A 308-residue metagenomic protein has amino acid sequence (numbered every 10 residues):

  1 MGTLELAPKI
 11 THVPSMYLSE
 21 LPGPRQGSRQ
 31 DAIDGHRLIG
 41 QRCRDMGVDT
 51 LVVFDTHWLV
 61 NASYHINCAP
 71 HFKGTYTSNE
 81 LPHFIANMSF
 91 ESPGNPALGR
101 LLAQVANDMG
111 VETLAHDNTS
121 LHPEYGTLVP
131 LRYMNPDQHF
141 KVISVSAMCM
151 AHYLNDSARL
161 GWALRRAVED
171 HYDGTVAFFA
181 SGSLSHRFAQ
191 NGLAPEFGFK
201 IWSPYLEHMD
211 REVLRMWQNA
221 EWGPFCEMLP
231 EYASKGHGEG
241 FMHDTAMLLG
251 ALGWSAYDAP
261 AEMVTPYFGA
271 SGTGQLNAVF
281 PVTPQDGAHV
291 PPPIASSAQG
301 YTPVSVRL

Functional and structural regions predicted by a protein language model:
M1-D49, N61-R159, D170, N191-L308: Flexible, D/E/H-enriched segments
D49-D55, G174-L184, L248: Beta-strand elements within well-structured catalytic alpha/beta cores of enzymes that handle phosphate/sulfate esters
D55-N61: Conserved beta-ketoacyl condensing-enzyme motif
W162-V176: Non-transmembrane, aqueous-exposed alpha-helical and coiled segments at domain scale
L184-Q190: Short, conserved secondary-structure transition motifs
